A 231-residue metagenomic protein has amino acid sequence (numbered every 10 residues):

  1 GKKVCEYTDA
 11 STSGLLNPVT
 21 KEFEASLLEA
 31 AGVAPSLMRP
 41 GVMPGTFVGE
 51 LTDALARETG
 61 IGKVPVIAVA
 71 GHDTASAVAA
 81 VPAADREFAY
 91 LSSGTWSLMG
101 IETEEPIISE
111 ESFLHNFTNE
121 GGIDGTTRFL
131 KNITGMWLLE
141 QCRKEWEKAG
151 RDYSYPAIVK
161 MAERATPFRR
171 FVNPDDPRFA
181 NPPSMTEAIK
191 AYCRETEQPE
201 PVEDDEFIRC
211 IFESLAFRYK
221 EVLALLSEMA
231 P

Functional and structural regions predicted by a protein language model:
G1-K3, L15-A25, E29-A30, D53-P231: Active-site core segments that coordinate phosphate-bearing ligands/cofactors across diverse enzyme families
E6-A10: Nucleotide/phosphate-binding loop and acidic/charged catalytic motifs in nucleotide-binding or -utilizing enzymes
S13-N17, M38-P40: Short, well-ordered beta-strand elements within core beta-sheets of diverse protein domains
N17-V19, P44-V48: Short beta-strand to alpha-helix junction loop
A30-L37: A structural motif corresponding to the C-terminal end of an alpha-helix and its immediate exit/capping segment
L37-R39, V64-P65: Residue-level recognition of the N-termini of beta-strands and the immediately preceding loop/turn
P40-G41, P231: Short glycine-rich phosphate-binding loop at a beta-alpha junction
G41-P44, V69: Conserved beta-strand termini and adjacent loop/short-helix elements that scaffold enzyme active sites in alpha/beta
